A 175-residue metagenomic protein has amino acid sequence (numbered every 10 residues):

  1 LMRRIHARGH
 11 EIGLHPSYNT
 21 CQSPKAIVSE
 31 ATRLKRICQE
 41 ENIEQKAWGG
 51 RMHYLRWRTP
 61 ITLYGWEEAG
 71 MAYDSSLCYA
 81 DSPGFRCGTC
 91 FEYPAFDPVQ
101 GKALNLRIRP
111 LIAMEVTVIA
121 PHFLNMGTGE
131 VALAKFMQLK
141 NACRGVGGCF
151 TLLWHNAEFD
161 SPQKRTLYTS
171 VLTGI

Functional and structural regions predicted by a protein language model:
L1-R3, T32, E67-E68, T169-T173: Short, electropositive alpha-helical surface patch
L1-R58, N156: Metal-dependent polysaccharide deacetylase catalytic core of the NodB/CE4 family, i.e., the active-site-bearing domain
M2-R3, R36-C143: Active-site-adjacent pocket scaffolds in enzyme catalytic domains
I5-A7, C38, E130-I175: C-terminal domain-boundary segment and adjacent tail
P16-S17, R109-M114, W154-H155: Short loop/turn segments at strand-loop or loop-helix junctions that form parts of catalytic or ligand-binding pockets
T20, E115-V116, F159: Short acidic, S/G/P-rich loop/turn micro-motifs used as interaction or catalytic elements
S23-S29, T59-G65, F85-C90, S161-T169: Histidine/acidic-residue-rich catalytic or RNA/ligand-binding cores of hydrolases and nuclease-related proteins
